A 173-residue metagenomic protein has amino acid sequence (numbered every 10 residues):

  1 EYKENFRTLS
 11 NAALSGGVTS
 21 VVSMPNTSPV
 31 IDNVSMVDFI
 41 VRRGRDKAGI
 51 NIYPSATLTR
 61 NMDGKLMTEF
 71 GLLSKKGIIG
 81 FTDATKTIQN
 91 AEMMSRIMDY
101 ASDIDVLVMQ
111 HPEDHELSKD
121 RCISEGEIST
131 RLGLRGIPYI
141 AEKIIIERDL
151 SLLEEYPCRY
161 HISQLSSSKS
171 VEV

Functional and structural regions predicted by a protein language model:
E1-E4, P25-T27, Y53-L66, T85 (+1 more regions): Active-site mouth loops of central-metabolism enzymes
E1-K47: Metal-associated gating/positioning segment near the N- to mid-region
G16, I50, K76: Structured loop/turn residues at beta-strand edges in well-structured enzyme cores
S20-S23, G49-Y53, S124-L134: Gly-rich Lys/Arg/Thr-decorated short loops/hinges at beta-loop-alpha junctions or inter-strand turns that position
D32, M62-K65, Q89-N90: Secondary-structure boundary/capping motif
N33-F39, M62, K143-I145: Short amphipathic alpha-helical surface micro-motifs
V34-S55, D99-Q110: Alpha-helix-loop-beta-strand connector modules within alpha/beta enzyme cores
M67-V173: Histidine/acidic residue-rich metal-binding segments in metalloenzymes
